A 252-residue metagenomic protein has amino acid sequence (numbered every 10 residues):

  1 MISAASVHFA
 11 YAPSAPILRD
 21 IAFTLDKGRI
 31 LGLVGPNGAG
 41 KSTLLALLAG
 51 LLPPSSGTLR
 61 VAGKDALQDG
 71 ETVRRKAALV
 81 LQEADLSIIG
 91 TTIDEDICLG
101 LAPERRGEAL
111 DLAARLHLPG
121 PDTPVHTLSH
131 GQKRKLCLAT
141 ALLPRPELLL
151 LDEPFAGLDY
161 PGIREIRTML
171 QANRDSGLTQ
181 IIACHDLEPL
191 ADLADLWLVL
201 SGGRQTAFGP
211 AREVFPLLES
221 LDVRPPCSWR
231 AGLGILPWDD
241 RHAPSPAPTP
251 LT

Functional and structural regions predicted by a protein language model:
V34-P36: The feature captures the beta-strand-to-loop junction immediately N-terminal to the Walker
A49: Helix-to-loop junction immediately C-terminal to a conserved catalytic motif
G57-D65, V73: Conserved ABC transporter NBD signature motif
R106-P121: Conserved ABC ATPase "signature" region
L149-D152: Catalytic Walker B motif of ABC-type/P-loop ATPase nucleotide-binding domains
C184-H185: H-loop/switch region of ABC-family ATPase nucleotide-binding domains
P216-T252: ABC ATPase nucleotide-binding domains
